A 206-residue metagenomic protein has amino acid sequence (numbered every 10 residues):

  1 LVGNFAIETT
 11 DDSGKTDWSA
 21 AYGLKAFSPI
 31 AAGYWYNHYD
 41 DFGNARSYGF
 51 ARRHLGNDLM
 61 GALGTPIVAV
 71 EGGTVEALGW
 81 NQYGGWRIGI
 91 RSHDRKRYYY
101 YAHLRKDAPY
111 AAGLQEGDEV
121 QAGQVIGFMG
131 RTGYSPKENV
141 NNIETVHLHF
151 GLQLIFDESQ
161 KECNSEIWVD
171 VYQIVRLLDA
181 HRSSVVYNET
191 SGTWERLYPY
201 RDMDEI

Functional and structural regions predicted by a protein language model:
L1-W86, A122, R176-I206: Surface-exposed, glycine-biased beta-strand/turn segments
D58, Q121-A122, G127-F128, H147-Q153: Active-site scaffold segments
M60, R91-H93, Q153: A generic structural motif
V70-G113, K137-V146: Zn2+-dependent peptidoglycan hydrolase active-site motif and core
L78, G117, I126-T132, Q153 (+2 more regions): Structured segments of extracytoplasmic/periplasmic soluble domains in secreted or envelope-associated proteins
R87-I90, V120-E138: Short hydrophobic beta/alpha edge segments that flank linear recognition/processing sites
A111-Q121: Short nucleic-acid-contacting surface segments enriched for D/E, G, S/T with interspersed K/R
V140-I206: Acidic, glycine-rich catalytic/binding loops that coordinate metals and/or anionic ligands
